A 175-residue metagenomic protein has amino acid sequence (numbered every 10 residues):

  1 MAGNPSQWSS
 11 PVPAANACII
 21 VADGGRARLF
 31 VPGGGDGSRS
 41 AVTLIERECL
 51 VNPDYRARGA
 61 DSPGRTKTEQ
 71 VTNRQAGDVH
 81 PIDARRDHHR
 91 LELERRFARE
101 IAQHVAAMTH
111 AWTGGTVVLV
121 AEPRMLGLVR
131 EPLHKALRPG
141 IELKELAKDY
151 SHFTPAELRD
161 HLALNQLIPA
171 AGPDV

Functional and structural regions predicted by a protein language model:
M1-V175: Terminal alpha-helical anchor/extension segments at protein ends
